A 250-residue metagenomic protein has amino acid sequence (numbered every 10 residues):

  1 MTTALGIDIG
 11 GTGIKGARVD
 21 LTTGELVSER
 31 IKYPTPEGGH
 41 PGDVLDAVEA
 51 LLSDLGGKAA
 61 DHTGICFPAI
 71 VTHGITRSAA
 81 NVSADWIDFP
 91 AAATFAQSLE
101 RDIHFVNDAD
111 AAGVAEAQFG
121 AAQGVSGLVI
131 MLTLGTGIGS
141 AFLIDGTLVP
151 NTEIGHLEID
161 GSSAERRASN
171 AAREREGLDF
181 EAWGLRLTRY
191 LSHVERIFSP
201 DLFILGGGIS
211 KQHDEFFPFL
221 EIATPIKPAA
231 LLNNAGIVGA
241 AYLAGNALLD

Functional and structural regions predicted by a protein language model:
M1-H62, V71-I75, F95-E100, A115-I130 (+1 more regions): ATP-binding/phosphotransfer module of carbohydrate and carboxylate kinases, centering on a glycine-rich
T76-D88: A charged helix-plus-loop insertion that forms the helical arch/lid used to bind and gate nucleic-acid substrates
I103-D108: General beta-strand structural signal in soluble alpha/beta enzymes
I138: Basic- and aromatic-lined ligand-binding clefts that recognize polyanionic substrates
